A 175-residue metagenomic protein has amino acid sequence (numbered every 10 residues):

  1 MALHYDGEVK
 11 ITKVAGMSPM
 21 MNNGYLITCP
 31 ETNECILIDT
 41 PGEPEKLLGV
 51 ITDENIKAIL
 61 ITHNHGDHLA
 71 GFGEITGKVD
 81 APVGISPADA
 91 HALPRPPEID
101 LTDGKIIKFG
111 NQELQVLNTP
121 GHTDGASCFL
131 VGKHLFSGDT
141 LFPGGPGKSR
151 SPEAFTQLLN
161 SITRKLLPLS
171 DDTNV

Functional and structural regions predicted by a protein language model:
A2-E54, S127-G138, P143: Conserved beta-strand hairpin/beta-sheet module of binuclear metal-dependent hydrolase folds, prominently
M17-M21, T32-C35, G42-Q115: Active-site HxH/HxHxD metal-binding segment of metal-dependent hydrolases
L26, I106-K108, Q115, C128-L130 (+1 more regions): Residue-level detector of beta-strand face positions
I27, D39, H63, I75 (+4 more regions): Divalent metal-coordination and catalytic microenvironments
L37-I38, K57-H65, V83-P87, T119-G121 (+3 more regions): Active-site neighborhood of phospho(di)ester-bond hydrolases with catalytic His/Asp-centered motifs
T40, H68, S151, F155: Short, conserved glycine- and acidic-residue-centered signature motifs in active-site or ligand-binding loops
T102, T123-D124: Short gly/pro-enriched beta-turn/loop segments at secondary-structure junctions
D124-V175: Metallo-beta-lactamase
